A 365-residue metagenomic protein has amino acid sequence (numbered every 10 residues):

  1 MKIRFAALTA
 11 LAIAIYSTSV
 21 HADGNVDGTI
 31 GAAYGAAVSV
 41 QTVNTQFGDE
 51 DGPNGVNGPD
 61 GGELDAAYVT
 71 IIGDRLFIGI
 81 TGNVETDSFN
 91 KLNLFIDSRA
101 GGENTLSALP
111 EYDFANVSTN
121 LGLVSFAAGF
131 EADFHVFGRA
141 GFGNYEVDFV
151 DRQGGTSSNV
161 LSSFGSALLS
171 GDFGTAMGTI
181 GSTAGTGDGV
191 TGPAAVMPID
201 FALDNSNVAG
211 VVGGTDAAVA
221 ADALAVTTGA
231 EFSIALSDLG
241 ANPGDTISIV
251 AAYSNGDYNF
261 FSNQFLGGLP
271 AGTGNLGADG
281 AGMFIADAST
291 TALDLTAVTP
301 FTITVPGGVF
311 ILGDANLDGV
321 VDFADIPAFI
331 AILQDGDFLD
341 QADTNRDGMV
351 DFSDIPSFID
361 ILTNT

Functional and structural regions predicted by a protein language model:
M1-L8: Bacterial N-terminal signal peptides that target proteins for export
K2, F137, V150, T344-R346: Intrinsically disordered, low-complexity sequence elements enriched in Ser/Thr/Gly/Pro
L11-I13: Repetitive helical segments and hydrophobic/amphipathic motifs
S17-S19: N-terminal signal peptide c-region/cleavage motif recognized by signal peptidases
A22-D23, D314: Generic start-of-chain signal for non-secretory N-termini
D23-V309: Surface-exposed extracytoplasmic segments
T304-T365: Cellulosome-associated attachment modules in secreted, modular CAZymes
